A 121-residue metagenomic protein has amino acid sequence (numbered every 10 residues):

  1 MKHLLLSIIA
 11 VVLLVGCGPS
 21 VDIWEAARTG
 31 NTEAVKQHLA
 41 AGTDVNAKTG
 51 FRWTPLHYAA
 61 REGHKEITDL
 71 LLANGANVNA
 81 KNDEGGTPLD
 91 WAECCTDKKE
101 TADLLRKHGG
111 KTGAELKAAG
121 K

Functional and structural regions predicted by a protein language model:
M1-L4: Positively charged n-region of N-terminal signal peptides that target proteins for export
V15-G16: C-terminal motif of bacterial Sec signal peptides marking the signal peptidase cleavage site
S20-R28, K36: Amphipathic alpha-helical repeat scaffolds
E25-N31, Y58-H64, W91-K98: Ankyrin repeat A-helix N-terminal signature
K36-D44, D69-N77, L104-K111: Ankyrin repeat domain, specifically the short helix-to-loop turn at the C-terminus of the second helix of each repeat
T49, N82, L116-K117: Ankyrin repeat boundary/linker residues
K99-K121: Terminal, low-structured helical/coil segments at or just beyond the last alpha-helical repeat
